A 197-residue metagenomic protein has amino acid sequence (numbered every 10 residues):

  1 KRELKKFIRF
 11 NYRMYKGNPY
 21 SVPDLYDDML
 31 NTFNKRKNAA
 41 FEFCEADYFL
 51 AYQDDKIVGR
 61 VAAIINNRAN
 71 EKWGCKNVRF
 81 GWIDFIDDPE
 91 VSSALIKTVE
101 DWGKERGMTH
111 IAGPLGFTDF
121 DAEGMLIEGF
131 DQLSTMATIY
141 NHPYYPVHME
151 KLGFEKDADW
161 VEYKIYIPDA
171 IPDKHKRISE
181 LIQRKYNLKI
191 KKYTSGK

Functional and structural regions predicted by a protein language model:
K1-R36, V78, K185-K197: Short amphipathic alpha-helix that is part of the acyltransferase structural core
N34-L50: A short helix-loop-beta-strand connector motif used in the catalytic cores of GNAT acetyltransferases and, in some
E45-V61, E150-L152, K156-D159: Conserved beta-hairpin
I57-N66, E71: Glycine-rich active-site/cofactor-binding loop and its immediate structural neighborhood
N70-A158: Acyl-donor binding region in acyl/amide transferases
I139-K197: Acyltransferase donor/substrate-recognition loop-hinge adjacent to the catalytic core
